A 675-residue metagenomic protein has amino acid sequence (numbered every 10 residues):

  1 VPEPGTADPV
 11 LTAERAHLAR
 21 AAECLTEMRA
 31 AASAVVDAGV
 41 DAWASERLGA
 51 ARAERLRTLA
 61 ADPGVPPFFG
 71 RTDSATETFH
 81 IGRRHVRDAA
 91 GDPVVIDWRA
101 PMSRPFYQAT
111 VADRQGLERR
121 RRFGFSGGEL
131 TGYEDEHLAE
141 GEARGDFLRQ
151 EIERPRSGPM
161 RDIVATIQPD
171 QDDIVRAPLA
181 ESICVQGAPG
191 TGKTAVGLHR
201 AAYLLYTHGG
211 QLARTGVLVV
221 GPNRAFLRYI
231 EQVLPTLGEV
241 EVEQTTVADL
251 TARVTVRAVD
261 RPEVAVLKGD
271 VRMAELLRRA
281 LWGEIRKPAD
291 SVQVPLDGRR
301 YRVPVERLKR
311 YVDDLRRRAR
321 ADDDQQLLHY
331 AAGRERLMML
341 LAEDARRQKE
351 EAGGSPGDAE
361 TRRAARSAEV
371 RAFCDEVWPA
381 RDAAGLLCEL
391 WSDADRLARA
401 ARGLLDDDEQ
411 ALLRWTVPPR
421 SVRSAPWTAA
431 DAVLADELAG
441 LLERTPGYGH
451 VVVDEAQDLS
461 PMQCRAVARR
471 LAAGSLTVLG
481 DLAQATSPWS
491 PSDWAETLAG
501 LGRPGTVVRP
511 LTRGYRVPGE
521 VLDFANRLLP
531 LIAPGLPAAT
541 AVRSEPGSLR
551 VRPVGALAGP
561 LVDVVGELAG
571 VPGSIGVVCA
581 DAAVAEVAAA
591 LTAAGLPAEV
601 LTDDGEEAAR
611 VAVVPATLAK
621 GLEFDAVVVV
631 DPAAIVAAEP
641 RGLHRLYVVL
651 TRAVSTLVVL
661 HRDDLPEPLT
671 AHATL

Functional and structural regions predicted by a protein language model:
V1-G5, V10-A21, L25-M28, Y133 (+5 more regions): P-loop NTPase Walker
V1-V164, Q168-R176: Extended, charged low-complexity regulatory segments
P63, R87-Y107, A180, G573-I575 (+1 more regions): Accessory/regulatory regions of helicases
P159, I163, K193-G197, M273 (+4 more regions): Phosphate/oxyanion-binding active-site loops and adjacent basic polyanion-contact surfaces
I167, V452-V453: Short hydrophobic beta-strand that contains or immediately precedes a catalytic carboxylate
Q168, D172, R176-L179, A202 (+4 more regions): Amphipathic, well-packed alpha-helical segments that form the structural scaffold of globular domains
L205-V452, D458-A466, G474, A483-W489 (+1 more regions): Alpha-helical nucleic-acid-binding subdomain of P-loop helicases immediately C-terminal to the Walker A/P-loop
G210, T215, R224-A265, A435-H450 (+1 more regions): Conserved helicase motor core of SF1/SF2 NTP-dependent helicases
